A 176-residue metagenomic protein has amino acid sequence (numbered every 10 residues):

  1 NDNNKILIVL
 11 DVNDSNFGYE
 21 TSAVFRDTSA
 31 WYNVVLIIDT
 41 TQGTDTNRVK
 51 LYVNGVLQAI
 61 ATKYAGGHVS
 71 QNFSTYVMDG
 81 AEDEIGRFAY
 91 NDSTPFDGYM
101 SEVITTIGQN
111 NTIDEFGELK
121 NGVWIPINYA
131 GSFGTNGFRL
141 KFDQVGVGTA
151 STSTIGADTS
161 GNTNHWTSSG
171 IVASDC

Functional and structural regions predicted by a protein language model:
N1-Q71, S174-C176: Extracellular glycan-interaction surfaces
D2, D27, Y76-M78, F96 (+1 more regions): Extracellular/periplasmic catalytic domains that process cell-envelope and extracellular macromolecules
N4-V9, D83, G137-F138: Short Gly/Ser/Thr-biased coil->beta-strand turn/linker motifs that build repetitive extracellular beta-solenoid/fiber
D11, N72-M100: Extracellular glycan-interaction patches encoded by glycine-rich segments
G18-R26, F88-D92, I125-G131: Short surface loop/edge beta-strand patches of beta-sandwich-type extracellular domains that form ligand-contact sites
Y32-V34, V49, D83, S101 (+1 more regions): Residue-level detector of short, conserved catalytic/binding motifs and their immediate flanks
G43-D45, A59-Y64, S93, Y99-T163 (+1 more regions): Extended recognition patches within non-cytosolic domains
